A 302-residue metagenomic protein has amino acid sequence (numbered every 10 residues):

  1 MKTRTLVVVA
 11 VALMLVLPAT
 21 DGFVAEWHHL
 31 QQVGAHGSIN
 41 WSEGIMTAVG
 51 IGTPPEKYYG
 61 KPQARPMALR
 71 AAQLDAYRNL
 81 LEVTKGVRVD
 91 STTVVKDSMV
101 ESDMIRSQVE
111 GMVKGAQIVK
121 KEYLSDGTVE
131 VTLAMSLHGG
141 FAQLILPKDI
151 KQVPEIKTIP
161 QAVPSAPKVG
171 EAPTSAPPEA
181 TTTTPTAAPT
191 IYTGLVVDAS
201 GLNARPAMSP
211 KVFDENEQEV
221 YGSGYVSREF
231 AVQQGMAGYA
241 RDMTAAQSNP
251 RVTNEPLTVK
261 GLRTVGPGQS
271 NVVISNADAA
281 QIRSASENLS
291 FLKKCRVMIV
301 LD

Functional and structural regions predicted by a protein language model:
M1-V9: Bacterial N-terminal signal peptides that target proteins for export
V9-P18: Bacterial N-terminal signal peptides
T20-D302: Domain-level marker for long, solvent-exposed, non-transmembrane regions
